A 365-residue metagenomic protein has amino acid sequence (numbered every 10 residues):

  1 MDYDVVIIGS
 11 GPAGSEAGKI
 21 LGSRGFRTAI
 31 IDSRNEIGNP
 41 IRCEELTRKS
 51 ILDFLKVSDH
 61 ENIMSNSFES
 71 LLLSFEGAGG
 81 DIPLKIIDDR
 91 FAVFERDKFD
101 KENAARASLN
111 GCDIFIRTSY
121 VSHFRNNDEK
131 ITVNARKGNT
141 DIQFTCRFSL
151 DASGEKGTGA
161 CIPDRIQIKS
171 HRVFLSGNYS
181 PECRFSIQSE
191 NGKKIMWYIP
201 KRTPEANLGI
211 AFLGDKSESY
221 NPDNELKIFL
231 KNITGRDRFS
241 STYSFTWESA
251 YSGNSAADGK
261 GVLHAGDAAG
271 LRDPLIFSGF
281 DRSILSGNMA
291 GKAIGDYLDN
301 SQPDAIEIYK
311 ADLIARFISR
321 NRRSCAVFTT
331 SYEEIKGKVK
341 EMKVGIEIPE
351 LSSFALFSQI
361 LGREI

Functional and structural regions predicted by a protein language model:
M1-G11: Beta1/beta-strand and adjacent pyrophosphate-binding region of the FAD-binding site in flavoprotein oxidoreductases
V6, G22-I41: Glycine-rich FAD pyrophosphate-binding loop
G14-S15: N-terminal Rossmann-fold NAD(P) dinucleotide-binding loop
I20, G38-F75: N-terminal FAD cofactor-binding segment of flavoenzymes
I86-R106, D215-N221: Short beta-strand to alpha-helix junction loop
R106-R236, G270: Predominantly flavin-linked oxidoreductase catalytic cores and closely associated redox partners
E218-G291, L298-D299: FAD/FMN-dependent oxidoreductases across multiple families
G295-I365: C-terminal helical "tail/cap" subdomain of flavin- and related membrane-associated enzymes
